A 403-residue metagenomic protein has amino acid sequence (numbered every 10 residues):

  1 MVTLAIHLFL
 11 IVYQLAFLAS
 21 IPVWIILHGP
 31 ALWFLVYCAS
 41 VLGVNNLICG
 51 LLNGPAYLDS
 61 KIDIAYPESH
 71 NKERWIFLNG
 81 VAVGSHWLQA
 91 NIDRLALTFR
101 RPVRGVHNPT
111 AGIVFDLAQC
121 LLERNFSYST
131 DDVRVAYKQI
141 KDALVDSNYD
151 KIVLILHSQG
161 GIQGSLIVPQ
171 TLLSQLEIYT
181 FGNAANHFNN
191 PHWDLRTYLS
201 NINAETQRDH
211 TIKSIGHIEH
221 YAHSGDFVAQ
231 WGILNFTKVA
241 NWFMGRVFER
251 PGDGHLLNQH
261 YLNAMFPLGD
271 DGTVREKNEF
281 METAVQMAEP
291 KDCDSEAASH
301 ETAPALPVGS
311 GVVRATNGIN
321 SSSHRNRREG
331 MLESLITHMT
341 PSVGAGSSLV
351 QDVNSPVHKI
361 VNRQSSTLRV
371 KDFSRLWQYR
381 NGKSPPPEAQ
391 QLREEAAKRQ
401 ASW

Functional and structural regions predicted by a protein language model:
M1-L8, D63-D150, N186, S347-V350 (+3 more regions): Active-site catalytic motif of lipid deacylating hydrolases and related acyltransferases
M1-P67: N-terminal alpha-helical membrane-insertion module
A56-S60, A111, W193, T197-S200: Structured alpha-helical bundle/scaffold domains in large eukaryotic membrane-trafficking regulators
I76, Y128-A136, A143-L154, I167-V168 (+4 more regions): Structured catalytic/translocation cores of nucleotide/phosphate-coupled proteins
D93-R94, P169-Q170, K238-A240: Amphipathic alpha-helical scaffolding segments
L121, W193-T197, N235-V239: Short secondary-structure boundary/capping segments
V133-G232: Serine-dependent carboxylesterase/thioesterase catalytic core of lipase-like alpha/beta-hydrolase/SGNH enzymes
I212-W403: C-terminal catalytic-base region of ester-bond hydrolases, centering on the histidine of the charge-relay
